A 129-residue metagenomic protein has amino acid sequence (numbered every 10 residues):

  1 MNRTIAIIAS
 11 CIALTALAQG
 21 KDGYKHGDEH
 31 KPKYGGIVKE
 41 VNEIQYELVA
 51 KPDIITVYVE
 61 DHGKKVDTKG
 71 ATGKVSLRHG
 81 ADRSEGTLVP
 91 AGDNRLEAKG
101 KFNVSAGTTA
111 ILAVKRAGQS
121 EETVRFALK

Functional and structural regions predicted by a protein language model:
M1-T4: Positively charged n-region of N-terminal signal peptides that target proteins for export
A6-L14: Hydrophobic helical h-region of N-terminal Sec-dependent signal peptides in bacterial secretory/periplasmic proteins
C11, A18-K129: Intrinsically disordered, low-complexity terminal tails/loops enriched in metal-binding residues
